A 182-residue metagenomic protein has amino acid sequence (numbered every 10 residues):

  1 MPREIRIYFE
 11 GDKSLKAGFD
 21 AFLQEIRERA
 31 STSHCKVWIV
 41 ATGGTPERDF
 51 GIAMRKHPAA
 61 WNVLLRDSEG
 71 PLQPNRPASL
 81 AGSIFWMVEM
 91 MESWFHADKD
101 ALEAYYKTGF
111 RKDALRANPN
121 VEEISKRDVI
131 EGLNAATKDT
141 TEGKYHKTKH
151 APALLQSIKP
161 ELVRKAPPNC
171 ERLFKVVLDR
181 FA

Functional and structural regions predicted by a protein language model:
M1-I5, K13, A17-V37, E47-A182: C-terminal accessory helical subdomains adjacent to catalytic cores in phosphodiester- and nucleotide-handling enzymes
A41-T42: Conserved helicase motor
